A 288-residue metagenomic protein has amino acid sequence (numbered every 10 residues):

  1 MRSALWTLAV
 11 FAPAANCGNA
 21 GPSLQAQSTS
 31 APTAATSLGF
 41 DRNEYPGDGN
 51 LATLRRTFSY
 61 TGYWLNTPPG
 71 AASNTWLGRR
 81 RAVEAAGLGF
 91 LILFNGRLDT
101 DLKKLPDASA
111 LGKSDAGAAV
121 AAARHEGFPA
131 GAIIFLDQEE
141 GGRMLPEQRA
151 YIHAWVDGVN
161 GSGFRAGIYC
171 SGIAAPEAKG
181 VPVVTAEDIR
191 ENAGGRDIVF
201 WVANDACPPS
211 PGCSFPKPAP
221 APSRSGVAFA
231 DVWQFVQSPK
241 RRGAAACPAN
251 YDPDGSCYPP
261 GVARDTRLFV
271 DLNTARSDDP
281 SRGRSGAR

Functional and structural regions predicted by a protein language model:
A4-N16: Bacterial N-terminal signal peptides
C17-A20, Q25-A26: Boundary at the C-terminal end of the N-terminal hydrophobic targeting segment
S28-E44, L51, A186-R288: Functionally critical loop-and-helix segments that line ligand-binding/catalytic clefts of soluble enzyme domains
A31-S162: Substrate-binding cleft of extracellular glycoside hydrolase catalytic domains
N95, T100, P106, A110-L111 (+7 more regions): N-terminal pro-sequences and low-complexity stem/linker regions of secreted or lumenal proteins
Q148, E177-I189: Distinct, well-ordered alpha-helical segments
S162-V181: Aromatic-lined carbohydrate-recognition surfaces of secreted/lumenal glycan-active proteins
